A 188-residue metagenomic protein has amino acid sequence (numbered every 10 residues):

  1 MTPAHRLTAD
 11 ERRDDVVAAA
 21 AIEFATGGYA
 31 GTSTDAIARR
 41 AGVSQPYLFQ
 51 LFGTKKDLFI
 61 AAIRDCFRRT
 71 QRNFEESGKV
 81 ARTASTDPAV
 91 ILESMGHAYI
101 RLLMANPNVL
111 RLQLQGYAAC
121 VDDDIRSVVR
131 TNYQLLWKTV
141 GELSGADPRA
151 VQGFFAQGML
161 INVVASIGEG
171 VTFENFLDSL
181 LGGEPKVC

Functional and structural regions predicted by a protein language model:
M1-E11, G182-C188: Actinobacteria-biased recognition of intrinsically disordered, low-complexity terminal regions
R12-D15, A19, E23-D57, A61: Helix-turn-helix
A19, E23-T26, N73-V80, L112-G116: Solvent-exposed, amphipathic alpha-helical segments
A61, R72-A105: Hydrophobic alpha-helical connector segments
R64-T70: Short, basic, alpha-helical segments at the C-terminal edge of helix-turn-helix-like DNA-binding modules
Y99, Q113-Y117, F154-G158: Short alpha-helical scaffolding segments that buttress acidic/His motifs in well-ordered protein cores
L103-V121: Amphipathic alpha-helical segments used for helix-helix packing
D122-C188: Hydrophobic/aromatic-rich alpha-helical bundle segments in the mid-to-C-terminal region
